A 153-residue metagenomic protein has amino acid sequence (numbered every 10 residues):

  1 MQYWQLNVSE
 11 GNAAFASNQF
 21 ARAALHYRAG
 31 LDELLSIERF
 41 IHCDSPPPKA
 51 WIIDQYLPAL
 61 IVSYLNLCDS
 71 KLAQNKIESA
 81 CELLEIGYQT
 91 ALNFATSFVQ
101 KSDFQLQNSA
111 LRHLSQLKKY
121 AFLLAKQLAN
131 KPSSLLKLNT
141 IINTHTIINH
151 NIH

Functional and structural regions predicted by a protein language model:
Y3, I53-Y56, L60, A80 (+1 more regions): Residues that mark the junctions of alpha-helical repeat units in TPR/alpha-solenoid scaffolds
N7, L57, Y64, L111-L114 (+1 more regions): TPR repeat positional signature
F20-A21, I77, L84: TPR-repeat structural position
Y27-Q55, Q89-V99: Short, charge-rich amphipathic alpha-helical segments embedded in non-transmembrane helical bundles/solenoids
